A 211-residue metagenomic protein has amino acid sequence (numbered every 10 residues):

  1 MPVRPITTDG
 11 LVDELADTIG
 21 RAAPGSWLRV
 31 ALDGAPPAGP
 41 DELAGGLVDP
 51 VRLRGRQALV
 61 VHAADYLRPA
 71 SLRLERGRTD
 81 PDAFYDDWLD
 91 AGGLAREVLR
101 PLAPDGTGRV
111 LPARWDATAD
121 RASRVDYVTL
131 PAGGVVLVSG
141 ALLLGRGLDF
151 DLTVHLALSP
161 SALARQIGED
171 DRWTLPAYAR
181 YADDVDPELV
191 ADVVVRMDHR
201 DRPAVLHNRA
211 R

Functional and structural regions predicted by a protein language model:
M1-A22, L156, S161, D184-R211: NTP-dependent small-molecule kinase module
P24-V30, G133: Pre-Walker A (Motif I) flank of P-loop NTPase domains
R29, A58-V60, D151-H155, D192-V194: Conserved beta-strand scaffold positions in the cores of enzyme catalytic domains, especially in NTP/NDP-utilizing
A31-D49: Glycine-rich phosphate-binding P-loop
D49-L59: Post-Walker A helix-loop "phosphate-sensing" segment adjacent to the P-loop in P-loop NTPases
L59-H62, R68-A119: Conserved nucleotide-sensing/catalytic segment adjacent to the nucleotide-binding pocket in NTP-handling enzymes
R78-Y85, L148-D186, A210: A glycine- and Lys/Arg-enriched "phosphate-lid" helix/loop adjacent to the NTP-binding pocket of small-molecule kinases
D120-I167: ATP-dependent NMP and nucleoside kinases share a basic, alpha-helical "lid"
